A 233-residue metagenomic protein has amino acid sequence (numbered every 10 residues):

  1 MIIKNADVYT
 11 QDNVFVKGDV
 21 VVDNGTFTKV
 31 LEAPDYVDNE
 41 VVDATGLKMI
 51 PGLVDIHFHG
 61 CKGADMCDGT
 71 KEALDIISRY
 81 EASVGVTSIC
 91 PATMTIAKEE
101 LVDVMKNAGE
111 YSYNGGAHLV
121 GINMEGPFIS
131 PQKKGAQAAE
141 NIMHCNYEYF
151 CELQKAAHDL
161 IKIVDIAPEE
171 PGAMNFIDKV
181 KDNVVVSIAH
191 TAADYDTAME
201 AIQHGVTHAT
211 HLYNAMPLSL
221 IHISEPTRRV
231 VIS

Functional and structural regions predicted by a protein language model:
M1-I3, Y36-D75, R79: Replace "His-x-His-based motif
M1-Y36: N-terminal metal-binding scaffold of metallo-dependent hydrolase/deaminase domains
A6, G25, G46, H57 (+4 more regions): Divalent metal-coordination and catalytic microenvironments
H59, D75-L101, A117-S130, A157-E169 (+2 more regions): Divalent metal-dependent hydrolysis catalytic cores, especially in the metallo-beta-lactamase
M66, E99-A108, G135: Metal-dependent catalytic neighborhoods of phosphoester/phosphodiester hydrolases
S78, V102-G109, F150, I177: Generic structural signal for well-ordered alpha-helices, preferentially at hydrophobic/aromatic core positions
M143-S224: Histidine/acidic residue-rich metal-binding segments in metalloenzymes
I221-S233: Single conserved hydrophobic/aromatic residue that forms the stacking wall/gate of nucleotide- or nucleobase-binding
